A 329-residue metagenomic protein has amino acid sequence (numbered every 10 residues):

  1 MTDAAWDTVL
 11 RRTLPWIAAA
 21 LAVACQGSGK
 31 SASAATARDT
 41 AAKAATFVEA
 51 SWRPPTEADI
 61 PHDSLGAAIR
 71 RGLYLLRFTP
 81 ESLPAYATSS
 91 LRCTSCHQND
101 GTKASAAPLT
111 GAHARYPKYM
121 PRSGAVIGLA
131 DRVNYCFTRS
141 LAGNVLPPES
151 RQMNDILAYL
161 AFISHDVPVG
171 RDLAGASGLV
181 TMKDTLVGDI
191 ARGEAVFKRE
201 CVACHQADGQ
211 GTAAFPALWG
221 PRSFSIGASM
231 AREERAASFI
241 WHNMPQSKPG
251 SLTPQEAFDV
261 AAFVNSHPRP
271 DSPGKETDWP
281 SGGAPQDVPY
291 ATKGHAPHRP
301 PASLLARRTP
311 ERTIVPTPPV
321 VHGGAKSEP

Functional and structural regions predicted by a protein language model:
T2, R11-L73, T79, K118-I190 (+1 more regions): Post-cleavage N-terminal segment of exported redox proteins
T36-A37, F47, G66-R71, L75 (+3 more regions): Extracytoplasmic electron-transfer domains, predominantly the class I c-type cytochrome c fold
S64-D100, T185-F215, E233-A236: Sequence/structural segment immediately N-terminal to covalent heme-attachment motifs in c-type and related
E81-T88, N144-E149, V169-L173, K248-Q255 (+1 more regions): Surface-exposed patches in mature extracellular/periplasmic domains of secreted proteins
S82-A85, D100-A106, I163-P168, H267-G274 (+1 more regions): Secretory-pathway/luminal and periplasmic proteins that interact with or process carbohydrate-rich
L129-A130, L160-L173, A203-G211, S229-A236: A structural motif
G178-T185, F215-G227: Short helix/strand-bridging catalytic loops that position acidic/His residues to coordinate divalent metals and engage
S281-K293: Carbohydrate-binding/catalytic loop surfaces
